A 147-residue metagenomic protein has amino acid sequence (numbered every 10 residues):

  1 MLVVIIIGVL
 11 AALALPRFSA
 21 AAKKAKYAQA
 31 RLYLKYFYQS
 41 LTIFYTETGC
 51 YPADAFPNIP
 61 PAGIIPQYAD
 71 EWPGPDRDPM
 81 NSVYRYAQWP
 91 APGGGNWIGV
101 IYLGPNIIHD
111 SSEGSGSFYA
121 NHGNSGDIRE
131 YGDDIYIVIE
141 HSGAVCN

Functional and structural regions predicted by a protein language model:
M1-F18: N-terminal single-pass transmembrane signal-anchor helix
V4, R31, Y38: Conserved catalytic core of two-component sensor histidine kinases
A14, A21, L41: Conserved alpha-helical elements of the SDR catalytic core
R17-L34: Aliphatic-rich helix starts adjacent to a transmembrane/signal segment
A30-R31, E47, S111-E113: Short, solvent-exposed loop/turn and secondary-structure capping segments
Q39-N106, C146-N147: Extracellular/periplasmic head regions of type IV pilus-like filament subunits
A91-N147: Short, surface-exposed interaction loops/tails
